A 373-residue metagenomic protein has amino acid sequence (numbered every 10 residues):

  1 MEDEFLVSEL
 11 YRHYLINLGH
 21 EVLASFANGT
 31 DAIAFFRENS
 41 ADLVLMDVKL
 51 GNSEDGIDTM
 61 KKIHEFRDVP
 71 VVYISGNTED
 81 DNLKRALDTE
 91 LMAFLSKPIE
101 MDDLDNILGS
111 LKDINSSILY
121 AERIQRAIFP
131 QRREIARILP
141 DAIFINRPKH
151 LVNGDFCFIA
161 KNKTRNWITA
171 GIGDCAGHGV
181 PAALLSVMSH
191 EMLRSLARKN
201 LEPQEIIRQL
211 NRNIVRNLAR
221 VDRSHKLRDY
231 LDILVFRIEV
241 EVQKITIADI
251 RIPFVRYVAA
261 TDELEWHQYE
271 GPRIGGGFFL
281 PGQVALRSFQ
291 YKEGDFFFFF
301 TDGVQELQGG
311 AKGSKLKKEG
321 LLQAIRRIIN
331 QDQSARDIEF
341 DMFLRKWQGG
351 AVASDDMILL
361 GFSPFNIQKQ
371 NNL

Functional and structural regions predicted by a protein language model:
E4-A24, G29-T30, A34: Two-component/phosphorelay signaling modules centered on CheY-like receiver
L6, N28, N52-D58: Acidic catalytic/metal-coordinating carboxylates
A34, E54-V69: Short amphipathic alpha-helix used as the core "switch/output" element in two-component signaling
N39-L50: Active-site beta3 strand of CheY-like receiver
D58, E65, T78-F94: Alpha4 helix (beta4-alpha4-beta5 surface) of REC/receiver domains from two-component response regulators
D81, I99-L108: C-terminal output helix
I114-F297, G349-L373: … and, occasionally, acidic/histidine-rich disordered N-termini of signaling adaptors
